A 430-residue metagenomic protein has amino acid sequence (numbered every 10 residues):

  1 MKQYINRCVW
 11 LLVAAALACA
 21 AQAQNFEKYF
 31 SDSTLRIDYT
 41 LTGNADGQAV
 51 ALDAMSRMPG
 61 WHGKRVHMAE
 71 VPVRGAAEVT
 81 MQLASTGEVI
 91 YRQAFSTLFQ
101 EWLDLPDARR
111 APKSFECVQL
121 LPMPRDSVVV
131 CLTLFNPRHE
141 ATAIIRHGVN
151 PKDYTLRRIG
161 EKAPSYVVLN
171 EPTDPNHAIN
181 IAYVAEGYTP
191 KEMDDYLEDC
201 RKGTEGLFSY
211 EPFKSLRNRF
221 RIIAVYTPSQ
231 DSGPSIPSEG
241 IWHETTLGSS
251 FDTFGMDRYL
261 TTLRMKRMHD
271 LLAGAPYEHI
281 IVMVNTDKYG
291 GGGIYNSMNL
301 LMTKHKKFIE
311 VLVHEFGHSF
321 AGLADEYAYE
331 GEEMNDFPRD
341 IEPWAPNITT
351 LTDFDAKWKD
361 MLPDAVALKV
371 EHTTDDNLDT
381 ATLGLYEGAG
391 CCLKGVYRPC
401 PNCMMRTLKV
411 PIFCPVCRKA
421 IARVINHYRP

Functional and structural regions predicted by a protein language model:
M1-N25: Bacterial Sec-dependent N-terminal signal peptides
Y29-Y154: Beta-strand-enriched, solvent-exposed domains that form extended recognition/catalytic surfaces
F30-R36, T40, A45-G47, Y327-P430: Replace "(M1/M4/M9/M12/WLM)" with "(e.g., M1/M4/M8/M9/M12/M26/WLM)" and add "not limited to" to clarify scope
D153-K214, A224-S232: Fold-level signature of zinc-dependent metallopeptidase catalytic domains
G187-P190, P228-S232, T286-G290, K306-F308 (+2 more regions): Solvent-exposed loop/turn segments at secondary-structure junctions within structured extracellular/periplasmic domains
D195, G292-E315: Short pre-active-site segment immediately N-terminal to the catalytic Zn-binding motif
R219-Y295: Active-site-proximal segments of metallohydrolase catalytic domains
F316-E332: Catalytic Zn2+-binding segment of zinc metalloproteases
